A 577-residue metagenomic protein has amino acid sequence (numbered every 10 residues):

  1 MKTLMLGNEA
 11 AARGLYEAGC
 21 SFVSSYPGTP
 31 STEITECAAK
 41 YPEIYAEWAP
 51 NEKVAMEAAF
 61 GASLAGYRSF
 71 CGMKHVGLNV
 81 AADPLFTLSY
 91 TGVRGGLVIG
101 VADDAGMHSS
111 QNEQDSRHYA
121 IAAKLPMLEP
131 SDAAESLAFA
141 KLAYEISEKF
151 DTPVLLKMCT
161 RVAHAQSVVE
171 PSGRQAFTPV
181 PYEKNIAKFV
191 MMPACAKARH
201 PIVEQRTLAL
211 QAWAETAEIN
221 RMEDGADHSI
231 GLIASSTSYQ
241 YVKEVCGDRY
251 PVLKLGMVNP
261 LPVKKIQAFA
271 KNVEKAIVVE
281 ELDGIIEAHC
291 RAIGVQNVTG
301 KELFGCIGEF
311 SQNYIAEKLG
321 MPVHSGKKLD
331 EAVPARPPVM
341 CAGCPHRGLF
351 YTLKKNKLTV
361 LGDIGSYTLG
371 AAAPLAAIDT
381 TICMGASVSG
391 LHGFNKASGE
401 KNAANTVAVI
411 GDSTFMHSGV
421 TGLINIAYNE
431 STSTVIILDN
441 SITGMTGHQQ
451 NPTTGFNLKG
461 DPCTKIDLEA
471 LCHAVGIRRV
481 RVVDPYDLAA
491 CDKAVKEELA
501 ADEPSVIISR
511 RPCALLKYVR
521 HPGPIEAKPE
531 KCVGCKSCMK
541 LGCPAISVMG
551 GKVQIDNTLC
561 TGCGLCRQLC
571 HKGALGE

Functional and structural regions predicted by a protein language model:
M1-A133, R161, G225, A292-A404: Thiamine diphosphate
M1-N8, P130-M340, P345-H346, K357-L358 (+6 more regions): Flexible, low-complexity linker and terminal segments
C37-E43, K243-L253, A470-G476: Short helix-loop-beta junction
E43-P50, T91-A102, Y182-K188, Y428-S441 (+2 more regions): A glycine-rich helix N-cap at a beta->alpha junction
I44, A102-G106, A123-L128, T299-E302 (+5 more regions): Short beta-alpha connecting loops at secondary-structure transitions that line or flank enzyme active sites
D104-P153, C159, M191-K197, P338 (+2 more regions): Conserved thiamine diphosphate
S109, A371-I508, Y518-R520: Thiamine diphosphate
